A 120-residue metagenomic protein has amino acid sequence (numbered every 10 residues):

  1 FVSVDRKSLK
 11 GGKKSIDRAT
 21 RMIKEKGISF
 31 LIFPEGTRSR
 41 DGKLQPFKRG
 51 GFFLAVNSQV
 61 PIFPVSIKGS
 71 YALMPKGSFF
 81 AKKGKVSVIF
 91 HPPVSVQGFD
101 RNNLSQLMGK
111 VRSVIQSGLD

Functional and structural regions predicted by a protein language model:
F1-K10: Catalytic core of membrane glycerolipid acyltransferases/transacylases, capturing the structured, soluble-facing
K13-D120: Non-catalytic C-terminal accessory region of glycerolipid acyltransferases and related lyso-lipid remodeling enzymes
